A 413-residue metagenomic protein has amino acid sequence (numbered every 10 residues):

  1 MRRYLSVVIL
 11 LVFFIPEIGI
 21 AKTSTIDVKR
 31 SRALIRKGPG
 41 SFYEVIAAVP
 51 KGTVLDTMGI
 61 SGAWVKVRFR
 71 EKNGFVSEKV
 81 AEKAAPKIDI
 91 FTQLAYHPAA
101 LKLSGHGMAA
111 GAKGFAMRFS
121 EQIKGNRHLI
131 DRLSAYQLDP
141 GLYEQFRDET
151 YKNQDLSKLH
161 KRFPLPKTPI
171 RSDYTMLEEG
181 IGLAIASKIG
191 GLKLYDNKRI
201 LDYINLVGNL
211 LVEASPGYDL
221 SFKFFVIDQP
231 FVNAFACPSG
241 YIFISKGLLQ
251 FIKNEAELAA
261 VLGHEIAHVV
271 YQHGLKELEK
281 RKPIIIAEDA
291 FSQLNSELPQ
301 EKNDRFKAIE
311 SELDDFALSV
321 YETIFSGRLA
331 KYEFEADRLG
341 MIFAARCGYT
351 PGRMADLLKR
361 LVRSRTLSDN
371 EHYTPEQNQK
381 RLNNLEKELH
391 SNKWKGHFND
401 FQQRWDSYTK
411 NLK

Functional and structural regions predicted by a protein language model:
Y4-F14: Sec-dependent N-terminal signal peptides
G19-T23: Boundary at the C-terminal end of the N-terminal hydrophobic targeting segment
S31-G40: Short, structured beta-strand/loop micro-motifs enriched in basic residues and often containing a Trp
P39, T53, G59-G62, F69-E71 (+5 more regions): A mature extracytoplasmic/lumenal domain signature
G40-Y43, K198: Short, solvent-exposed loop/turn positions at domain surfaces that link secondary-structure elements or cap domain
F42-E78, M117, R127-S157: SH3/SH3-like beta-barrel superfamily modules
A81-G114: Intrinsically disordered, low-complexity linker and terminal regions at domain boundaries
L101, G105-K413: A Zn2+-metalloprotease active-site environment signal
